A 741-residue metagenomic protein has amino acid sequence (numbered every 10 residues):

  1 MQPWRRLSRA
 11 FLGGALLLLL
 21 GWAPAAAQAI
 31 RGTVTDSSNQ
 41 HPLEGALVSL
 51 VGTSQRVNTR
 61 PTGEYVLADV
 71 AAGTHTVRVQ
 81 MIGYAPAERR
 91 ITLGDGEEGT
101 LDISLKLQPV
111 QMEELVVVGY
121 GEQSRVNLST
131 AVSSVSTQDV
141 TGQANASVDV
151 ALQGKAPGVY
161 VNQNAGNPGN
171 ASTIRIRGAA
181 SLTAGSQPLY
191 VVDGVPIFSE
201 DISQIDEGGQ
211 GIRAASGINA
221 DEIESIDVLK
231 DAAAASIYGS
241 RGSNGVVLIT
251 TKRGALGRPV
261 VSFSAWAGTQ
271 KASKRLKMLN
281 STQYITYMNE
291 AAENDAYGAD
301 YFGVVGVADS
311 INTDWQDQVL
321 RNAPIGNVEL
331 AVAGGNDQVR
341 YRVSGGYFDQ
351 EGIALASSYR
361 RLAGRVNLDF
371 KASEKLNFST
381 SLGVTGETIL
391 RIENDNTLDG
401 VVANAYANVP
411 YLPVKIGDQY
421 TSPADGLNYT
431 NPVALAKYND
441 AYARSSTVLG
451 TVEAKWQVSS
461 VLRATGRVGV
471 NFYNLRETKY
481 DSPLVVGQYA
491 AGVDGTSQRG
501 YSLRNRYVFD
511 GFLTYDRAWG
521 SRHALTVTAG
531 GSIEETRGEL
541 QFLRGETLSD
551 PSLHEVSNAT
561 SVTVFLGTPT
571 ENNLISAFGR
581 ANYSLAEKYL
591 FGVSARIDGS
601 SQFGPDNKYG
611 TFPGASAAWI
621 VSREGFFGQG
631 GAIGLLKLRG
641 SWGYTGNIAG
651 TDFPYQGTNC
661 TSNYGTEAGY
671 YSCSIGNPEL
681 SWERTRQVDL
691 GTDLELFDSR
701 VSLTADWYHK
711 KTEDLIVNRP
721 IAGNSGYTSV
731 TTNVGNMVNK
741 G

Functional and structural regions predicted by a protein language model:
M1-A29: Cleavable N-terminal targeting peptides that direct proteins into the secretory/outer-membrane pathway or into
W22-E114: Periplasm-facing N-terminal accessory domains of Gram-negative outer-membrane beta-barrel systems
S37, A131-G154, N162-G166, I174-S181 (+5 more regions): Short, polar/charged loop or turn motifs at beta-strand boundaries
L47-T62, V116-N145, G169-T173, E200-G209 (+4 more regions): N-terminal periplasmic "start-of-domain" segments of outer-membrane beta-barrel proteins
A68-D69, V195-K230: Short acidic/polar hinge/loop motifs at secondary-structure boundaries that mediate gating or recognition
Q111, S186-Q187, V192, L256-I311 (+7 more regions): Surface-exposed loop/interface segments of Gram-negative outer-membrane beta-barrel transport/assembly proteins
L152, V159, G194, I226 (+1 more regions): Non-catalytic regulatory/gating segments with a bias toward low-complexity or hydrophobic composition
K155-G158, N167-S172, L182-L189, I197-I212 (+5 more regions): Residues embedded in well-ordered regular secondary structure
